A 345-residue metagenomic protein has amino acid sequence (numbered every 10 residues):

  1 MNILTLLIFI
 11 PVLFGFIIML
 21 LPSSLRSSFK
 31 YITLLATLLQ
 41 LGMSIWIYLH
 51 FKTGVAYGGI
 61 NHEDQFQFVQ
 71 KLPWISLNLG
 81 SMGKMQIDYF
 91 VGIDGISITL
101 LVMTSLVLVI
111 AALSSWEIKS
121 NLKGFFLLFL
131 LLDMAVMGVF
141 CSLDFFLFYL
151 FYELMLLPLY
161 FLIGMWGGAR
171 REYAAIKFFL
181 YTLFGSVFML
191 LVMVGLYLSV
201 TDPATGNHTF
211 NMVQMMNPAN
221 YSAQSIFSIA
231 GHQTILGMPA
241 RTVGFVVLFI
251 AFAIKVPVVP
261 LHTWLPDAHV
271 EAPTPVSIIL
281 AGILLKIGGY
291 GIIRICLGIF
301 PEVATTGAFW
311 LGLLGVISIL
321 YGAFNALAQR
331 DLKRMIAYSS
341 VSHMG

Functional and structural regions predicted by a protein language model:
N2-I3, L21-L113, E117-L127, T209 (+1 more regions): Transmembrane helix-loop-helix hairpins at membrane boundaries of multipass inner-membrane proteins
N2-T5, K30, K123, L143-L147 (+4 more regions): Residues that define the loop-to-transmembrane-helix transition and helix capping in multi-pass membrane transporters
T5-L20, L35-L49, L101-S115, L132-M134 (+5 more regions): Central hydrophobic cores of alpha-helical transmembrane segments in multi-pass inner-membrane proteins across all
I8, K30-T33, L101, F126 (+5 more regions): Hydrophobic/aromatic positions within or immediately flanking transmembrane alpha-helices of multi-pass small-molecule
P11, D94, D144-L162, I254-P301 (+1 more regions): Functional transmembrane alpha-helices
L25-R26, L131, A135-H232, L236 (+1 more regions): Alpha-helical multi-pass transmembrane bundles of energy-transducing inner-membrane proteins
K52-D88, F188-L261, I292-W310: Juxtamembrane/interfacial segments at transmembrane-helix boundaries in multi-pass membrane proteins
M85-G92, V107-K119, F140, A240-V243 (+3 more regions): Short juxtamembrane and helix-loop transition motifs at transmembrane-helix boundaries in membrane proteins
